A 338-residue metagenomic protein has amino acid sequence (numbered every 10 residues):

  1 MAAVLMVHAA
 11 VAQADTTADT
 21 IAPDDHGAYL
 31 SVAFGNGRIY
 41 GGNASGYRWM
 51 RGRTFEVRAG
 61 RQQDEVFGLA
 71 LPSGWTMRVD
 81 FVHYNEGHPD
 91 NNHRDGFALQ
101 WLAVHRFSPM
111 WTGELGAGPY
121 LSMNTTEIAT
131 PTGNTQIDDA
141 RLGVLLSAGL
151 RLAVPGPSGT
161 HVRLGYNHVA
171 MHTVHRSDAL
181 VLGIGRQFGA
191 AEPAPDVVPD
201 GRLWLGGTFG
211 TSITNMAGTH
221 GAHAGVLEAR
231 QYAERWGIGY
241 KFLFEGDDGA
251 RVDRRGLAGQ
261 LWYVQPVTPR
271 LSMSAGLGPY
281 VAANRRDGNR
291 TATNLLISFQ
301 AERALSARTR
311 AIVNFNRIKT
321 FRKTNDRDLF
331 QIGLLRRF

Functional and structural regions predicted by a protein language model:
V7-A9: N-terminal signal peptide c-region/cleavage motif recognized by signal peptidases
A12-T76, D80-E86, S177-G237, K241-F244 (+1 more regions): Short glycine/proline- and aromatic-enriched beta-strand/turn motifs that initiate or cap beta-hairpins
H26, W49-V57, N91-L99, A140-L146 (+5 more regions): Residues that define the transmembrane beta-barrel architecture of outer-membrane proteins
G35-A44, D80-D90, Y120-A129, N167-T173 (+6 more regions): Sequence/structural signature of outer-membrane beta-barrel proteins
W49-R53, R58, E65, S73 (+4 more regions): Extended, hydrophobic interaction surfaces within ordered domains
A59-Q63, A103-H105, L152-V154, H168 (+5 more regions): Residue-level signature of outer-membrane beta-barrel architecture
E65-M77, P109-G113, V154-L164, A190-P195 (+3 more regions): Repeated loop/turn-to-beta-strand initiation elements of outer-membrane beta-barrel proteins
Y120-A140, V144-L145, G149-R151, G249 (+1 more regions): Outer membrane beta-barrel transmembrane domains
